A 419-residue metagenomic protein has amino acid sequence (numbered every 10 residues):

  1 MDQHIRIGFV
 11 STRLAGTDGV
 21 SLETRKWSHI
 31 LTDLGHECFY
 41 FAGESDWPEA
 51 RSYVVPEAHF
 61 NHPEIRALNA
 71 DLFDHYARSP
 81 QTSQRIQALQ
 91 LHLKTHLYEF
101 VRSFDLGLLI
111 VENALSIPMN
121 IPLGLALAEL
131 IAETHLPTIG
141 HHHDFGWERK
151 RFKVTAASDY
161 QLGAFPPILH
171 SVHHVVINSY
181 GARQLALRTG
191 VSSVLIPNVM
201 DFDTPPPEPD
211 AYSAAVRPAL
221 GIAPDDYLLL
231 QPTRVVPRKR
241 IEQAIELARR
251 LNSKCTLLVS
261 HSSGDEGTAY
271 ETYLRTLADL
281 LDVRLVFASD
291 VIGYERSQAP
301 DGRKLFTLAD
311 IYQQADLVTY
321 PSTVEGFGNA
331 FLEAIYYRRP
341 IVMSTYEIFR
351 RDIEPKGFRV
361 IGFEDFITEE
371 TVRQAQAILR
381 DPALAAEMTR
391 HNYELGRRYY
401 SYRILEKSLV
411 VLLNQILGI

Functional and structural regions predicted by a protein language model:
D2-H4, I30-D33, F39-L108, L280 (+2 more regions): A conserved catalytic-core segment of Leloir-type glycosyltransferases
F9, R217-P218, I222-K239, I245-A248 (+1 more regions): Conserved donor-binding/catalytic core segment of Leloir-type glycosyltransferases
W147, Y160-A215: Donor nucleotide-sugar binding/catalytic pocket of nucleotide-sugar-dependent glycosyltransferases
A223, T268-D310: Nucleotide-activated donor-binding/catalytic signature segment of Leloir-type glycosyltransferases, i.e., the conserved
T323: Aromatic "clamp/platform" in nucleotide-sugar-dependent glycosyltransferases that forms part of the donor/acceptor
P340-S344, V360-I361: Short hydrophobic beta-strand element within catalytic cores of glycosyltransferases and related nucleotide-activated
I348-Q376, L384-A386: Change "using UDP/GDP/dTDP sugars" to "using nucleotide sugars
R380-N414: A charged, aromatic-enriched C-terminal amphipathic alpha-helix characteristic of glycosyltransferases across folds
